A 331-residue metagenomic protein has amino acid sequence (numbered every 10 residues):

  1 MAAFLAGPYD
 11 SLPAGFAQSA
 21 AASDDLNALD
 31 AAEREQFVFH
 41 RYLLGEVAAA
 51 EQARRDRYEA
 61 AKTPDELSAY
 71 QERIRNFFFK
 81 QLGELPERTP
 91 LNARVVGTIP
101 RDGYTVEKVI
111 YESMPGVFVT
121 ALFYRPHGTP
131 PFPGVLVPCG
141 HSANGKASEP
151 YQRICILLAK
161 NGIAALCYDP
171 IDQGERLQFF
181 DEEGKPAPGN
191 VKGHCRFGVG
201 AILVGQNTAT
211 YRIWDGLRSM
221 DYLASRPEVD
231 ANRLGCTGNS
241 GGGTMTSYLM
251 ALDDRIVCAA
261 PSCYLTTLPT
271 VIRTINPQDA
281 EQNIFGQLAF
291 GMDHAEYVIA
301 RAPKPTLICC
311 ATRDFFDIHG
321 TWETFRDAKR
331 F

Functional and structural regions predicted by a protein language model:
M1-A14: N-terminal export signals
H40-F123: Non-catalytic accessory segments flanking enzyme active sites
H127-S225, T266-I275: Cap/lid segment of the alpha/beta-hydrolase catalytic domain
P131-P133, N161-A164, D230-R233, D254-C258 (+1 more regions): Loop/turn elements at helix/coil->beta-strand transitions in domains of secreted/extracellular proteins
C195-R196, G200-V204, R218, V257-V298 (+2 more regions): Mobile cap/lid helix-loop segments that gate and shape the active-site cleft of serine hydrolases
G216, L223, G243-D254: Short glycine-enriched nucleophile-adjacent loop and the immediately C-terminal alpha-helix near the catalytic center
E228-S240: Alpha/beta-hydrolase fold nucleophile elbow
I308-C310: Short beta-strand/loop motif that positions the catalytic acidic residue of the alpha/beta-hydrolase fold
